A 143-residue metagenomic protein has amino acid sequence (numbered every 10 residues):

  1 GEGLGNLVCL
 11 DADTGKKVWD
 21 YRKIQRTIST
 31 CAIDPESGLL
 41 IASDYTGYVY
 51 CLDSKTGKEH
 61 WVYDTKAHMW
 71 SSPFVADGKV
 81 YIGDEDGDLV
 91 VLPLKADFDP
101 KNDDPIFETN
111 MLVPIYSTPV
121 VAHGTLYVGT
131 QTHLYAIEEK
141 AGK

Functional and structural regions predicted by a protein language model:
G1-K143: Noncatalytic, solvent-exposed loop/strand surfaces of beta-propeller-type extracellular/periplasmic domains
